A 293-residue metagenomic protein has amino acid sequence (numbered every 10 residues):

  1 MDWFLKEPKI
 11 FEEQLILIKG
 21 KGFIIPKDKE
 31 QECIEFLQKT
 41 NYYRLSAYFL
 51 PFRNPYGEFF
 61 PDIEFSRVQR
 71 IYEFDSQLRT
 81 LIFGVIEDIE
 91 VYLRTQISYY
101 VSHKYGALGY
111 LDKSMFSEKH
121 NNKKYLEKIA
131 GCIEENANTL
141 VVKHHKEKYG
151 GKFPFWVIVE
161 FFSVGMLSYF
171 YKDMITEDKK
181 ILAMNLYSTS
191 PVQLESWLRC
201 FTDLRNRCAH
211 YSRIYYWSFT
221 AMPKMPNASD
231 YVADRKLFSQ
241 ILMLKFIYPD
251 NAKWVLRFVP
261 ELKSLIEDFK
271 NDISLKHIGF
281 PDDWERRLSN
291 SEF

Functional and structural regions predicted by a protein language model:
M1-D203, Y215-F293: Extended intrinsically disordered or low-complexity regions, especially N/C-terminal cytosolic tails and loops, rather
Y211: Acidic/aromatic/glycine-rich contiguous surface patches that form carbohydrate-binding/processing clefts and analogous
